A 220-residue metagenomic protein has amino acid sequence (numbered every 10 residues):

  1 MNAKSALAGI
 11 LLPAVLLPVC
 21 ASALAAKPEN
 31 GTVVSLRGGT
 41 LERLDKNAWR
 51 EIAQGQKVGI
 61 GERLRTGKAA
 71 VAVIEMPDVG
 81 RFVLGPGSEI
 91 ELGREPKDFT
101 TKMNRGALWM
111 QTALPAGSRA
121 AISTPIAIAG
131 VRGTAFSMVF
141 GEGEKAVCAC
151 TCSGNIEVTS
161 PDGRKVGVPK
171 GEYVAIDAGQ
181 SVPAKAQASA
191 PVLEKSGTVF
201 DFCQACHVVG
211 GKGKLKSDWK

Functional and structural regions predicted by a protein language model:
M1, A25-A26: Absolute protein N-terminus
M1-L11: Bacterial N-terminal signal peptides that target proteins for export
G9-V19: Bacterial N-terminal signal peptides
V19-A25: Sec/Tat signal peptide C-region and signal peptidase I cleavage site
A26-K220: Flexible, surface-exposed loop/linker segments and immediately adjacent secondary-structure boundaries
